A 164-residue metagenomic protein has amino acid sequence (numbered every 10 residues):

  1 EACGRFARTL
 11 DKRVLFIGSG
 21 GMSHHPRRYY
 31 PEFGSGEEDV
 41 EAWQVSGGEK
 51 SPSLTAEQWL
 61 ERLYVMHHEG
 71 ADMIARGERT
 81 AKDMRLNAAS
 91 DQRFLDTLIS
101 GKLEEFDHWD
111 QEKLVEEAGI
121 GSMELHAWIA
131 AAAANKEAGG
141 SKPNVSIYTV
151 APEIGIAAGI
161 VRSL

Functional and structural regions predicted by a protein language model:
E1, R8-T9, Y29-L164: Flexible, D/E/H-enriched segments
E1-A2, H24: Internal, conserved structured core segments that host functional sites
A2-F6, G18-S19: Short, hydrophobic/aromatic alpha-helical segments in well-folded domains
K12-M22, A131: Beta-strand elements within well-structured catalytic alpha/beta cores of enzymes that handle phosphate/sulfate esters
G20-H25, P31: Short, internal active-site loops enriched in acidic
